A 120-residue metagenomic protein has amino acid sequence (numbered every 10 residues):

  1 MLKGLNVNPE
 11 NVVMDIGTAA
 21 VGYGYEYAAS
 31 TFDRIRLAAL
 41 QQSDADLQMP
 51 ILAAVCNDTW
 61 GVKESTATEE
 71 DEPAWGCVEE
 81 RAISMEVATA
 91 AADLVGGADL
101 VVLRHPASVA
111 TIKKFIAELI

Functional and structural regions predicted by a protein language model:
M1-A92, G96-S108, I112-F115: Catalytic alpha/beta core domains of metabolic enzymes, predominantly
